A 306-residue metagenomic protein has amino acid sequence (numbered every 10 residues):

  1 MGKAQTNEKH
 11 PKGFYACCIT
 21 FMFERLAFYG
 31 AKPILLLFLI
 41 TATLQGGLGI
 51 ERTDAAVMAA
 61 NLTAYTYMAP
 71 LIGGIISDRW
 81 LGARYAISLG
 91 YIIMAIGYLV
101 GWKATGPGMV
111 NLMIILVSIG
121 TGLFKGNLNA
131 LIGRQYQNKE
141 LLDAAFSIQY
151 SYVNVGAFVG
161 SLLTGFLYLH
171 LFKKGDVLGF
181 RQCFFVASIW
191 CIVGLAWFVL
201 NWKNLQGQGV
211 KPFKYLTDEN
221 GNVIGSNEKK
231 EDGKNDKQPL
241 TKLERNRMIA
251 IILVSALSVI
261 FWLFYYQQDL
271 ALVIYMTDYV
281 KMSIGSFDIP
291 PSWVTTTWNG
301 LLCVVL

Functional and structural regions predicted by a protein language model:
M1-A16, N138-L142, G165-T297, V304-L306: Intracellular loop-helix junctions on the cytosolic face of multi-pass helical membrane proteins
E8-A64, L253, W262-Y275: Helix-loop boundary and gating motifs at the non-cytosolic
M22, G97, G108-F124: Hydrophobic core of transmembrane alpha-helices in multi-pass small-molecule transporters, especially MFS/SLC-type
P33, L71-I72, V155-H170: A gly/Pro-rich, aromatic-decorated transmembrane alpha-helix motif that marks the paired, flexible gating helices
A56-S77, F158, T297-V305: Central cavity-lining transmembrane alpha-helices of secondary-active solute carriers, predominantly the Major
R79-Y91: Cytoplasmic membrane-interface "Motif A"-like loop-to-helix N-cap segments of 12-TM Major Facilitator Superfamily
L89-V110: C-terminal ends and interior cores of transmembrane alpha-helices in multi-pass membrane transporters/permeases
L123-N138: Intracellular juxtamembrane helix-capping segments at the cytosolic ends of symmetry-related transmembrane helices
